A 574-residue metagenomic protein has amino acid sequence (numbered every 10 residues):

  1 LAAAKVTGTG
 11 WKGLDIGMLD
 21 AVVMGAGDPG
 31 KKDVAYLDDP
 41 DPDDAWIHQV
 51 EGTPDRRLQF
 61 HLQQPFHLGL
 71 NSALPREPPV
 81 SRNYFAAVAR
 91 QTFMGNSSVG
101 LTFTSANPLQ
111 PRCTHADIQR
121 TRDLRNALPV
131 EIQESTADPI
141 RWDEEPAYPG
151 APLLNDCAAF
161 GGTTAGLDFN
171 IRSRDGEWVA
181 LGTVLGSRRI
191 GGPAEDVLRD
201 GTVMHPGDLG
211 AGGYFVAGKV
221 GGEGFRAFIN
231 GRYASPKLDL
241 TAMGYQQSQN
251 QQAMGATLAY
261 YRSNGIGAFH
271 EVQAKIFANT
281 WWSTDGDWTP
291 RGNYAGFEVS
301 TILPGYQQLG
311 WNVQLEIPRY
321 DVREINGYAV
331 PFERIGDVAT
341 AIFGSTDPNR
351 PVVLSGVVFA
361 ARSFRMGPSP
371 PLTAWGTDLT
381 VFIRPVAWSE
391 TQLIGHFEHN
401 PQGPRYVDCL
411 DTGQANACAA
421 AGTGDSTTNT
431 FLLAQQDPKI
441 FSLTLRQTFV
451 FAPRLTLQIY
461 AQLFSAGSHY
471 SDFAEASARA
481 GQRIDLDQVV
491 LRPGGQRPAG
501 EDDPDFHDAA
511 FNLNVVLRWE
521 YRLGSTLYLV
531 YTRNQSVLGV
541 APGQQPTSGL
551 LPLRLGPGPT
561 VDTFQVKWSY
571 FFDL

Functional and structural regions predicted by a protein language model:
L1-M94, S98-T102, C113-T114, R120-D123 (+3 more regions): Structural preference for beta-rich elements and adjacent junctions enriched in aromatics
K5, D15-L19, G100, L181 (+3 more regions): A structural signal for short, well-ordered beta-strand segments and their strand-loop junctions that often border
T7, G186-L574: Exposed, low-structure sequence patches enriched in small/polar residues
G10, S173, L303: Acidic surface patches and DE-rich sequence motifs
D28-L37, Q49, N71-P75, A106 (+11 more regions): Extracellular loop and loop/strand-boundary signature of outer-membrane beta-barrel proteins
A87-R199, E271-F277, F343-F364, D378-R384 (+3 more regions): Surface-exposed extracellular loop regions of Gram-negative outer-membrane beta-barrel proteins
